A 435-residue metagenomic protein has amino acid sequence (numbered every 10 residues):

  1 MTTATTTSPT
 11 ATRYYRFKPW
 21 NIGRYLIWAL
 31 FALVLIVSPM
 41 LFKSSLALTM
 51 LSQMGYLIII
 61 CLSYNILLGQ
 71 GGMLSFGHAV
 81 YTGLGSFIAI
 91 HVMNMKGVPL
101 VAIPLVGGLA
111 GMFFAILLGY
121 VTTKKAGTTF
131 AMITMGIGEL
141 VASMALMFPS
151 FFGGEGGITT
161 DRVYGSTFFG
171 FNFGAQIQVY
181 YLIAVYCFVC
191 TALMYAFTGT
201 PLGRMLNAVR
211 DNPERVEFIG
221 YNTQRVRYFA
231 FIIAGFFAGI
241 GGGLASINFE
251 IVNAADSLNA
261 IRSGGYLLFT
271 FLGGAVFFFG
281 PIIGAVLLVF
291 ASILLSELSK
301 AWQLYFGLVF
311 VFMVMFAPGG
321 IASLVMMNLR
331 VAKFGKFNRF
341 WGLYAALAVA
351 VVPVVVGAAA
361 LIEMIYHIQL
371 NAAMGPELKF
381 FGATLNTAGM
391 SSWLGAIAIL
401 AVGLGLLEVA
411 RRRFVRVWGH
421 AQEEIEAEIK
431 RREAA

Functional and structural regions predicted by a protein language model:
T2-A435: Transmembrane alpha-helices and adjacent helix-loop boundaries
